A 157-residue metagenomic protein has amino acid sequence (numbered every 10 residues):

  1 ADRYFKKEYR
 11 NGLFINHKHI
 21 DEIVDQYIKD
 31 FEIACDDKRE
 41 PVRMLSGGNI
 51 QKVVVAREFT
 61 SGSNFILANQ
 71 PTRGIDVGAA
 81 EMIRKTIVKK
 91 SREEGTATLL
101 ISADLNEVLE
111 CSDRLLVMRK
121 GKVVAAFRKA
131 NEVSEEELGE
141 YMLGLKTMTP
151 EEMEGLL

Functional and structural regions predicted by a protein language model:
A1-L157: Glycine-rich phosphate-binding loops of nucleotide-dependent enzymes
